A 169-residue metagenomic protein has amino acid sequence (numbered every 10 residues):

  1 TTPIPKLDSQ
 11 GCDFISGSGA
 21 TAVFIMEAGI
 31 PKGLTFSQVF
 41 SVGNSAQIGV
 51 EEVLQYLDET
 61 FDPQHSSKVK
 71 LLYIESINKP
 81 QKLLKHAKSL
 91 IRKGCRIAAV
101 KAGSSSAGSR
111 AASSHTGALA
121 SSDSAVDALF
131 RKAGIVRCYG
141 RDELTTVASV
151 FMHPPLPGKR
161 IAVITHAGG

Functional and structural regions predicted by a protein language model:
T1-G169: Catalytic-core regions of core metabolic enzymes, especially those transforming organic acids/acyl-group intermediates
